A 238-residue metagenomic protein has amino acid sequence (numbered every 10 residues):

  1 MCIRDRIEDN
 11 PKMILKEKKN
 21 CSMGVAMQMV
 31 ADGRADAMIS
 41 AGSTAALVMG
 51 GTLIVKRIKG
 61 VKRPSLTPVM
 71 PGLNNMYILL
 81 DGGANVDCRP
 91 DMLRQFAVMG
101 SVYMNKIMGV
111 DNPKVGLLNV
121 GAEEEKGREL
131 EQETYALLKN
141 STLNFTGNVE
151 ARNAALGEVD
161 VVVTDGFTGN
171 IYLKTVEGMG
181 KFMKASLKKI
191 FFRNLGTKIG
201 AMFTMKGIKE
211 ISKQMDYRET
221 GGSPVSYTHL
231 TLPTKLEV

Functional and structural regions predicted by a protein language model:
M1-D5, T228-T234: Conserved small/polar residues in nucleotide/adenosyl-binding loops
R4-A35: Phosphate/nucleotide-donor binding subsite
S22-M23, T44-G51, G127, I171-Y172: Short glycine/serine/threonine-rich phosphate/pyrophosphate-binding segments that cradle anionic phosphate groups
A46, G50-T67, E133-L138, K181-F182: A glycine- and small-aliphatic-rich helix-loop capping segment at beta-alpha/alpha-beta transitions that lines
V55-R63, P71-L79, E158-V162, G166-L232: Glycine-rich phosphate/nucleotide-binding loop
P71-M104, R218-G222: Short, glycine-/small-residue-rich phosphate/pyrophosphate-handling segment
D87-G147: Glycine-rich phosphate/diphosphate-binding loop of Rossmann-like nucleotide-binding domains
I107-V115, N144-R152, R193-M202, Y217-S223: Flexible, glycine/charged-enriched surface loops at secondary-structure junctions
